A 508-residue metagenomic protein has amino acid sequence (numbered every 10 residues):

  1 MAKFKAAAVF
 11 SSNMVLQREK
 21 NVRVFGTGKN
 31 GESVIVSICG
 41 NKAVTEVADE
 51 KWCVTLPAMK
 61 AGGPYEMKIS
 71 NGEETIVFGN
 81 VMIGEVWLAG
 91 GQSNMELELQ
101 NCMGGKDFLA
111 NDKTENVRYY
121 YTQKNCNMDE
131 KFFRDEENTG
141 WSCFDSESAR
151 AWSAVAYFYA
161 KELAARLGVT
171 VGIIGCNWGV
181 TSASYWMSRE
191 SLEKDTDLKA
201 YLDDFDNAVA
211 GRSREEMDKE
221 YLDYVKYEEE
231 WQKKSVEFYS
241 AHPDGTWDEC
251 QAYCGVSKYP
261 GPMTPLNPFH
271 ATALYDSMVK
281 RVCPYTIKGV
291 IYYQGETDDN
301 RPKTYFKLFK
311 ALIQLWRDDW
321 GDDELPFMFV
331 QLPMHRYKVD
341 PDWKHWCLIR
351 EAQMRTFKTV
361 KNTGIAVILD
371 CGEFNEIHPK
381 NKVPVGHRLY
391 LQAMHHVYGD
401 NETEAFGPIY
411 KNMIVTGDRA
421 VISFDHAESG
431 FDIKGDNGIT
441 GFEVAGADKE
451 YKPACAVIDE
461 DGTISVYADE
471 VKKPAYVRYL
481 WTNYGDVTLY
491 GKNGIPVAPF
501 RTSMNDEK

Functional and structural regions predicted by a protein language model:
M1-K508: Cell-envelope and extracellular/periplasmic
